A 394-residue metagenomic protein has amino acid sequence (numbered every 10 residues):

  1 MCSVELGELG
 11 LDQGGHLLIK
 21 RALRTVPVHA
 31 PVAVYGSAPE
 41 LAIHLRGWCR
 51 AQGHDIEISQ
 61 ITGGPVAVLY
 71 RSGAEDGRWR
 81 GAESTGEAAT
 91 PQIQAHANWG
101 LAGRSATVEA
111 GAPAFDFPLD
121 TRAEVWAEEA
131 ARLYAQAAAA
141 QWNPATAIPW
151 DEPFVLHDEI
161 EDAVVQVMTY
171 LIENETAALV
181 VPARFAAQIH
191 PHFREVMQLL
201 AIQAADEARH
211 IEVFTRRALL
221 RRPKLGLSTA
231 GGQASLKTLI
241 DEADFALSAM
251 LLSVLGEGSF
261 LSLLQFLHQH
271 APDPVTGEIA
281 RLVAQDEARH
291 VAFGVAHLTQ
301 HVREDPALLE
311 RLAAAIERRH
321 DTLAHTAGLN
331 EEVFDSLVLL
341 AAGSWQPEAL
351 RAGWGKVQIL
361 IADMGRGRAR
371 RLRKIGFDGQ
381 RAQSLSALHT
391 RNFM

Functional and structural regions predicted by a protein language model:
M1-S105: Intrinsic disorder
L18, D76-Q198, L219-L225, A243 (+2 more regions): Terminal targeting/low-complexity segments that flank the catalytic cores of oxidoreductases
R46, T215, Q265, A369: Short glycine-/small-residue-rich flexible loop motifs, especially phosphate/cofactor-binding loops
G47-G53, L219, Q269, T299 (+1 more regions): Short, surface-exposed basic-aromatic patches at helix termini and helix-loop junctions that form
C49, L171-L179, L200-A218, M250-L261 (+3 more regions): Alpha-helical transition-metal enzyme core signature, strongest for iron centers
A183-A187, Q265-H268, R281, V295 (+1 more regions): Amphipathic alpha-helical segments within well-ordered protein domains
R216-A288, R318: Active-site-proximal alpha-helical scaffolds that flank and shape metal-associated catalytic sites
A280-V283, H290-R319: A beta-strand-loop signature enriched in Asp, Gly, Thr, and Trp that corresponds to the sialidase/neuraminidase Asp-box
